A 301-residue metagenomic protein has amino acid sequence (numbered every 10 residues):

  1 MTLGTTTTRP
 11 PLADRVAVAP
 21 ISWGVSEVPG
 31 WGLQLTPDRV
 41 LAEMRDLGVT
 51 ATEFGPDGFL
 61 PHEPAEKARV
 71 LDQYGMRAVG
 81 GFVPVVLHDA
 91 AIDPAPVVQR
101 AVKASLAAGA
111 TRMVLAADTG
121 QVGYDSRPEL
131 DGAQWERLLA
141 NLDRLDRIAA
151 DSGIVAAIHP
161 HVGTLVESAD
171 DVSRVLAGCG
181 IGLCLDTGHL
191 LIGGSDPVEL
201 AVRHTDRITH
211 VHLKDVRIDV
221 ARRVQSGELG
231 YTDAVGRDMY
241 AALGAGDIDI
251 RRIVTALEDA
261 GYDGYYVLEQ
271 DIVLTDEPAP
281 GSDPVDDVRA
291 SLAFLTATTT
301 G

Functional and structural regions predicted by a protein language model:
L3-T5, P10, A90-C184, I192 (+3 more regions): Active-site acidic/histidine proton-transfer and metal-coordination neighborhood in alpha/beta enzyme cores
T7-A13, L41-D46, L60-G80, P96-A110 (+4 more regions): Acidic (Asp/Glu)-rich catalytic clusters
P11, V18, A51-T52, A140-D247: Acidic/histidine-rich catalytic cores of soluble enzymes
R15-P20, V79, T111-D118, R207-I218 (+1 more regions): Non-cysteine beta-strand/loop elements that form the S-adenosyl-L-methionine
V18, M44, T52, L71 (+7 more regions): Conserved, mostly hydrophobic/aromatic
I21-G24, G55-D57, V83-H88, D118-G120 (+5 more regions): Active-site beta-loop-alpha junctions enriched in small/polar residues
S22-T36, V85-P94, P128-Q134, A242-G244: Active-site mouth loops of central-metabolism enzymes
A51-A68, V122-Y124: Glycine-rich, proline-tolerant flexible connector loops at the mouths of alpha/beta enzymes
